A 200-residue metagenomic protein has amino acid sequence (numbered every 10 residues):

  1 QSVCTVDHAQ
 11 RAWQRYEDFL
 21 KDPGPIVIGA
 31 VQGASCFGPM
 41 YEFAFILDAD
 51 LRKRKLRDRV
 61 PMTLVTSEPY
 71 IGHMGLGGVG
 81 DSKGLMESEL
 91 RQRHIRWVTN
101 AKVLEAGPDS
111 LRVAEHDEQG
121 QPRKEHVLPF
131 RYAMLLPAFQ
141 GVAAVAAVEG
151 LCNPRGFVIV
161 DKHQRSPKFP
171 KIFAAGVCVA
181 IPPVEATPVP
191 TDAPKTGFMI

Functional and structural regions predicted by a protein language model:
Q1-K55, G120-R123, M134: FAD-binding core/adjacent interface of flavoenzyme oxidoreductases
Q1-L20, P129-M199: FAD-site-proximal beta/loop scaffold in flavoenzymes
D7, G38, E42, D81 (+4 more regions): Conserved active-site and cofactor/substrate-binding residues in soluble primary-metabolism enzymes
P25, R59-M62, K171: Residues at the starts of beta-strands that form the adenosine-phosphate
V31, S67-P69, V177: Cofactor-binding loop segments of dinucleotide-utilizing enzymes, especially the Rossmann-like FAD- and NAD(P)+-binding
C36-M40, G72-V79, A186-P190: Short, flexible/disordered intra-domain loops and linkers
A49-V160: A Rossmann-like FAD-binding core segment of flavoenzymes
